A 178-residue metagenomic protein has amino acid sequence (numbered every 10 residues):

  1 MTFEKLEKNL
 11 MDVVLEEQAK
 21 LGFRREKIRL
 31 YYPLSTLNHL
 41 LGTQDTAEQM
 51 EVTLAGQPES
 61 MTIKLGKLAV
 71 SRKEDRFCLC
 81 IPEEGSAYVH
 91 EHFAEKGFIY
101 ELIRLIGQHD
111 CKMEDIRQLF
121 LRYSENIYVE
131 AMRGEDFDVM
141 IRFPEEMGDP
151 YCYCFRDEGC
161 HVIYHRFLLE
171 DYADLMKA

Functional and structural regions predicted by a protein language model:
M1-L30: Positively charged, polyanion-binding regions of nucleic-acid-associated proteins
T2-F3, A87-Y100, Y128: Long, charge-rich, low-complexity intrinsically disordered regions
F23-Q44, I99-L102: Short glycine-rich, basic-tinged beta-strand/loop micro-motifs
I28, N38-K67: Charge-enriched amphipathic alpha-helical scaffolds
S60-E95: Charged low-complexity interaction tracts in eukaryotic proteins
F98-A131: Negatively charged, low-complexity tracts enriched in Asp/Glu with abundant Ser/Thr
Q118-P150: A cross-family detector of function-defining hotspots
E145-A178: Intrinsically disordered, low-complexity regulatory segments enriched in Ser/Thr/Pro and charged residues
